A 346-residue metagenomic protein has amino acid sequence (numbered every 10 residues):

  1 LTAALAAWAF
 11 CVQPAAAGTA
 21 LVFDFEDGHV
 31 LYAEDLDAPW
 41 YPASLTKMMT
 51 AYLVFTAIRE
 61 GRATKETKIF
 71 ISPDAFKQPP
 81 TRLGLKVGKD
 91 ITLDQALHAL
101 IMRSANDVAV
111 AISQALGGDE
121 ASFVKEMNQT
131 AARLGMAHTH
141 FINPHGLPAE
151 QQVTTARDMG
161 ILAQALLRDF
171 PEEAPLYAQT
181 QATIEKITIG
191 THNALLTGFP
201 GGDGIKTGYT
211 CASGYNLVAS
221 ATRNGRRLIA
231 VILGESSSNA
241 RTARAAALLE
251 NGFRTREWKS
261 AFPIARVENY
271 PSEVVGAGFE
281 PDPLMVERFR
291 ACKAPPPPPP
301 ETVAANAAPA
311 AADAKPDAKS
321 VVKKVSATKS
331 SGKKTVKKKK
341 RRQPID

Functional and structural regions predicted by a protein language model:
L1-Q13: Bacterial N-terminal signal peptides
T2-L5, E26, G117, G135 (+3 more regions): Generic detection of intrinsically disordered/low-complexity segments and helix-coil linkers/edges
A6, T19, G28, M48-A51 (+4 more regions): A general marker of short, structured functional hotspots
A7-A9, A57-I58, Q181-A182, T191: Intrinsically disordered, low-complexity boundary segments flanking structured domains
F10-R157, Q164-L167: Active-site-adjacent loops and short helices of periplasmic peptidoglycan-processing enzymes
A137-H140, P148-V153, R157-D346: Domain-terminus/edge residues, biased toward the C-terminal soluble/receptor-binding domains of extracytoplasmic
